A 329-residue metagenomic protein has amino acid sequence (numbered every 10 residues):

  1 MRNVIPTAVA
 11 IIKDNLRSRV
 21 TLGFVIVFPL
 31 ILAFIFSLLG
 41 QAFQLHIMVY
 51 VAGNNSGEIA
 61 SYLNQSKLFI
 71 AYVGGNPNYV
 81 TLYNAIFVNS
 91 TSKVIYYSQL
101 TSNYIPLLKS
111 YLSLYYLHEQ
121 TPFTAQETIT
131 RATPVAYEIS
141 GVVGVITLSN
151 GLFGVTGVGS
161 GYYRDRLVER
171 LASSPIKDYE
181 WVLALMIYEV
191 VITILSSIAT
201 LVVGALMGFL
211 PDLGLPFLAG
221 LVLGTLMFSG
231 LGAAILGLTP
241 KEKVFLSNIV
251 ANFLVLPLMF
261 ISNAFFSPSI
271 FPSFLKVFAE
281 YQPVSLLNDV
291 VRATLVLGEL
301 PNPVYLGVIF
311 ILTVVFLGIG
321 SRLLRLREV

Functional and structural regions predicted by a protein language model:
I5-L45, A136-L152, T193-I198, N252-F260 (+1 more regions): Hydrophobic alpha-helical transmembrane segments of multi-pass membrane transport/permease proteins
P6, A10-D14, E169-S173, K276 (+2 more regions): Short amphipathic alpha-helical coupling elements at transmembrane boundaries
F34-L45, T239-F278: Transmembrane helix segments
I47-M48, N55-L68, N78-V158: Transport-system extracytoplasmic interface segments
R131-V202, M259: Hydrophobic alpha-helical transmembrane segments of multi-pass membrane transport proteins
D178-Y179, L183-I249, G298-S321: Alpha-helical transmembrane segments and their short interhelical loops
S262-F316: Membrane-interfacial helix-loop-helix junctions in multi-pass membrane proteins
R322-V329: Short cytosolic juxtamembrane segments of multi-pass membrane proteins
